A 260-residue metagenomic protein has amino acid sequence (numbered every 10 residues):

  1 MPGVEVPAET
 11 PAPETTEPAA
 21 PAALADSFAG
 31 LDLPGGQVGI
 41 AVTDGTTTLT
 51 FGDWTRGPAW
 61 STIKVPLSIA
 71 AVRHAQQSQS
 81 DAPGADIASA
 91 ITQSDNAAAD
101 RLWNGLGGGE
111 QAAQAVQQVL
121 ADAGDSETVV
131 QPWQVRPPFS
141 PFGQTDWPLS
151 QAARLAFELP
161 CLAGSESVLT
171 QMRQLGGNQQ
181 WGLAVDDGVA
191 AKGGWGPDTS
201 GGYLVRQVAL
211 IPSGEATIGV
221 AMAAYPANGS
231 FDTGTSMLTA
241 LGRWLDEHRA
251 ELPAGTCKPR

Functional and structural regions predicted by a protein language model:
M1-P34, A163-G176, G202-R260: Structured C-terminal helix/loop/strand segments within mature extracytoplasmic catalytic/sensor domains
L33-R56: Short, conserved catalytic-motif segment at the N-terminal edge
G45, A82-A99, N104-Q111, R136-P137 (+1 more regions): Acidic helix-start/capping segments at beta-turn-to-alpha-helix junctions
L49-D53, D95-L102, W133-S140, A224-P226: Flexible glycine/proline-enriched surface loops and loop-helix/loop-strand junctions
R56-Q79, A90: Active-site SXXK
I69-Q77, N104, R154-E158, R243 (+1 more regions): Short glycine/serine- and small hydrophobic-enriched flexible loop segments
G105-C161: Mid-domain, small-residue-enriched loop/turn segments at the edges of structured enzyme/sensor domains
P141-S200: A conserved catalytic-loop motif detector
